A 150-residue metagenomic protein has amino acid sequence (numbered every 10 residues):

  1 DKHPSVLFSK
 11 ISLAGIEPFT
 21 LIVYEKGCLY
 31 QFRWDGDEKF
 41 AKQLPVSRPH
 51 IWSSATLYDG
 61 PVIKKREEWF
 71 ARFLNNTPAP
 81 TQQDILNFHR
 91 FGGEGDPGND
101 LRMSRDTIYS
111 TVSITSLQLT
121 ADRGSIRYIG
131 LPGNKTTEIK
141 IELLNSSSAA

Functional and structural regions predicted by a protein language model:
D1-A150: N-terminal nucleophile
